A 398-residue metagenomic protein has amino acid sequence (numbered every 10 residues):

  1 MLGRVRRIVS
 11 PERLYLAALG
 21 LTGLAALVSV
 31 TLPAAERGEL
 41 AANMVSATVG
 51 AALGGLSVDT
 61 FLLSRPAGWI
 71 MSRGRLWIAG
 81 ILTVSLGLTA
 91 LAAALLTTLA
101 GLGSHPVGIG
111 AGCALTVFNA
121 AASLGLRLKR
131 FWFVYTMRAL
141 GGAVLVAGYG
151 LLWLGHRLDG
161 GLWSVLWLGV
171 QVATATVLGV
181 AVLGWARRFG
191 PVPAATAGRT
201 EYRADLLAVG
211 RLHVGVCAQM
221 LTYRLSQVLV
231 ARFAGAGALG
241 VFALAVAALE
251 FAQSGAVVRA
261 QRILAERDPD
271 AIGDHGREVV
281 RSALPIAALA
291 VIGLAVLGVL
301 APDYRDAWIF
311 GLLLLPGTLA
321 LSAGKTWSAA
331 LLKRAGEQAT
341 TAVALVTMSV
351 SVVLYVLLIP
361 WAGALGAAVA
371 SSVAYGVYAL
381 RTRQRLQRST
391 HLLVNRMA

Functional and structural regions predicted by a protein language model:
L2-L56, G210-G237, A247, S351-V356 (+2 more regions): Signature of the first transmembrane helix
S10-T22, R138-G141, L145, W163-Q261 (+1 more regions): Transmembrane helical elements of multi-pass membrane transporters/channels
L14-A18, A41-M44, L82, G108-G112 (+9 more regions): Residue-level recognition of transmembrane alpha-helices in multi-pass small-molecule transporters/permeases
L21, G54-M71, A245-D274, L332-K333: Helix-loop junctions and terminal segments of transmembrane helices in multi-pass membrane transport/translocation
A34-R37, L96-A111, G293-T326, L365: Interfacial segments at transmembrane-helix termini and the short loops linking adjacent helices
A41, A67-S85, L206, D268-A288: Interfacial transmembrane-helix starts/ends
S64, G68, A114-T136, A265-P269 (+1 more regions): Membrane-interface junctions at transmembrane-helix termini in multi-pass inner-membrane proteins
I109, A114, Y135-F189, V346-V350 (+1 more regions): Hydrophobic alpha-helical transmembrane segments
